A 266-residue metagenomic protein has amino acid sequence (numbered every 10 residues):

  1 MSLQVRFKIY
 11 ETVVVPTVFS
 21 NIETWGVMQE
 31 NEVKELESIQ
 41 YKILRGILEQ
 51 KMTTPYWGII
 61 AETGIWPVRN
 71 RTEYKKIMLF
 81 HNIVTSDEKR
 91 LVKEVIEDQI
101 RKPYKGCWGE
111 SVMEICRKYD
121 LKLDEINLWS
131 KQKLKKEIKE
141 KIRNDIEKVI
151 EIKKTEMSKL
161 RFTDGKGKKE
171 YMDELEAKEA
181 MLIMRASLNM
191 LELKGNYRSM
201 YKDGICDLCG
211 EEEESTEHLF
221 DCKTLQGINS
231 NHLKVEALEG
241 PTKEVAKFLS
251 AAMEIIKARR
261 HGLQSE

Functional and structural regions predicted by a protein language model:
M1-W25: Basic, alpha-helical interaction scaffolds
V5-E11, E35, L175, E212: Secondary-structure capping and boundary motifs in well-ordered enzyme cores
Y10-V14, I43, I183: Short alpha-helical scaffolding segments that buttress acidic/His motifs in well-ordered protein cores
G26-V33: Acidic, serine/threonine/proline-rich low-complexity intrinsically disordered regions
E35-L36, W66-K93, E211, K223-V245: Compositionally biased, low-complexity linear motifs
L36-I47: Short amphipathic alpha-helical coiled-coil/interface segments
I39-Q40, K51-M190, K194, Q264-E266: Extended C-terminal regions of large enzymes
V149-E266: Family-specific functional microsites
